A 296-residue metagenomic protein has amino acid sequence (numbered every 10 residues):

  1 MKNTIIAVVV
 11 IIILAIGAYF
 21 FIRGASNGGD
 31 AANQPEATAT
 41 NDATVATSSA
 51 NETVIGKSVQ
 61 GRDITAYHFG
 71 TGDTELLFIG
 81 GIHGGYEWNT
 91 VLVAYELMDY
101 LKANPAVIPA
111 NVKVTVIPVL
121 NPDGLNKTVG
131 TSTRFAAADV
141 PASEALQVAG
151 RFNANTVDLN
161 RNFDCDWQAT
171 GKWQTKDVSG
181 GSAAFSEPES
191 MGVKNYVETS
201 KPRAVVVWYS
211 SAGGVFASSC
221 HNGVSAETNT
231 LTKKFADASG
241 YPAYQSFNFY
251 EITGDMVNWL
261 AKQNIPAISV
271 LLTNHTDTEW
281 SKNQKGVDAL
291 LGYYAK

Functional and structural regions predicted by a protein language model:
K2-N41, N51-V54, T170-K296: C-terminal accessory segments enriched in acidic
D30, T44-T47, G80, Y100-A103 (+1 more regions): Catalytic-site microenvironment of enzymes that process N-acetyl-hexosamine-containing cell-wall polysaccharides
V45-D63: N-terminal cap/lid segment of alpha/beta-hydrolase-fold proteins
T65-T74: Short beta-strand-to-loop junctions in surface cap/lid or active-site-entrance loops
D73, W88-V91, K102-S225, K233: Active-site/substrate-binding loop(s) of hydrolase catalytic cores
F78-T90: Active-site histidine-acidic residue metal-binding/catalytic motifs, centered on HxH/HExxH-like signatures
A94-Y95, T228: Amphipathic alpha-helical segments in well-structured domains
